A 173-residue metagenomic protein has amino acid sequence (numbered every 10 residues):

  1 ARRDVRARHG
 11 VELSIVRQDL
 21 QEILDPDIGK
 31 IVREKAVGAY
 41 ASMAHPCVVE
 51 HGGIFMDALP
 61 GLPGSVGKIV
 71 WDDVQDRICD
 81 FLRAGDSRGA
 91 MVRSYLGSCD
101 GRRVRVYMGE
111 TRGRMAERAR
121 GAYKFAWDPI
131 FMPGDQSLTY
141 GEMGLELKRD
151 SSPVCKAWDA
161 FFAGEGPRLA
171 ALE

Functional and structural regions predicted by a protein language model:
A1-E173: Anionic-ligand binding patches
